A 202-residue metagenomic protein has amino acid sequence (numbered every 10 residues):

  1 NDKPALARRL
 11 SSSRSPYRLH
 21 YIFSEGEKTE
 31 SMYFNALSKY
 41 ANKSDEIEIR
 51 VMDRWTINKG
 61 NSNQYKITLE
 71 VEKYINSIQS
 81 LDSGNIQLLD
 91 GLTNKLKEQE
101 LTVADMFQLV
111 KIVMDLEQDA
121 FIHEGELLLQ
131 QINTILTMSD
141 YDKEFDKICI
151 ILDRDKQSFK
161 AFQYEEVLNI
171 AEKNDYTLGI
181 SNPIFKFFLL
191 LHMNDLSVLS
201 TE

Functional and structural regions predicted by a protein language model:
N1-Y141: Short, surface-exposed loop/strand segments
Y21-S24, K143-Q157: Acidic beta-strand-to-loop metal/phosphate-binding motif
E27, T56-N61, D153-Y164: Acidic, metal-coordinating catalytic cores used for nucleic-acid/nucleotide bond scission and strand-transfer chemistry
S44-E46, F145, D175: A generic structural signal for alpha->beta connector loops
R50-I57, C149-D155, N182-I184: Short loop/turn segments at strand-loop or loop-helix junctions that form parts of catalytic or ligand-binding pockets
T137-I148, E202: Glycine-rich, flexible loop segments associated with nucleotide phosphate handling
R154-E202: Activity-critical C-terminal alpha-helical subdomain
